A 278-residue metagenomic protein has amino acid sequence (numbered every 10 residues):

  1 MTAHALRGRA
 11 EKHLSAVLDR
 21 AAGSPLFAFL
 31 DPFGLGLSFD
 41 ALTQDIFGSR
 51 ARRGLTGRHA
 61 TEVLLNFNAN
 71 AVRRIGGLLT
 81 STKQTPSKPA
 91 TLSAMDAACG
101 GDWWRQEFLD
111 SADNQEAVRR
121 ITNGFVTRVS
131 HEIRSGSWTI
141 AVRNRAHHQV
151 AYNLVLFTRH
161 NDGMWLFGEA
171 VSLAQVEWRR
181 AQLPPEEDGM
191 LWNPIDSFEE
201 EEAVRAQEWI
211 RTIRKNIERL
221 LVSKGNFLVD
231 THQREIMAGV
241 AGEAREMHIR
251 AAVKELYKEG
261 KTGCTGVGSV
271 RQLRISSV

Functional and structural regions predicted by a protein language model:
M1-V229, M237-V278: Class I S-adenosyl-L-methionine-dependent methyltransferase catalytic core
